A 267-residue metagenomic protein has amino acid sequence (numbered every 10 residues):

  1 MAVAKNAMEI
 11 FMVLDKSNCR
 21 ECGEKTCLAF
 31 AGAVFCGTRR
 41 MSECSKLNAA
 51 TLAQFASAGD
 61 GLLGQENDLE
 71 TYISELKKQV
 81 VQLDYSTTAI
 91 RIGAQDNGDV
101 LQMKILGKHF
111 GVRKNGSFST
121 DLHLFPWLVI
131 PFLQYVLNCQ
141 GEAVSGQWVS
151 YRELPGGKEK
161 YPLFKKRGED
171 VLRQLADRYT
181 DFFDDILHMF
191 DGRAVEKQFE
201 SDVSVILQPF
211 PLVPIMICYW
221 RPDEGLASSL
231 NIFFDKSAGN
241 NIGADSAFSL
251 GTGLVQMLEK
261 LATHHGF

Functional and structural regions predicted by a protein language model:
A2-K5, C22-T26, R39, S249: Conserved active-site and cofactor/substrate-binding residues in soluble primary-metabolism enzymes
A2-N6, G32-L69: Non-heme iron-sulfur electron-transfer modules
K5-S17: Ferredoxin-like iron-sulfur electron-transfer modules
D15-A33, S45: Local cysteine-cluster metal-coordination motifs and their immediate loop/turn environment, predominantly Fe-S cluster
C19, T87-A94, D191-Q198: Short secondary-structure junctions
A33-C36, R40, I105-W220, E224-L226 (+2 more regions): Conserved mixed alpha/beta catalytic, RNA-binding, or beta-rich assembly cores of soluble enzyme, regulatory
S57, L62-H109, F118-L122: Active-site loops and adjacent core secondary-structure elements that bind or stabilize anionic groups
